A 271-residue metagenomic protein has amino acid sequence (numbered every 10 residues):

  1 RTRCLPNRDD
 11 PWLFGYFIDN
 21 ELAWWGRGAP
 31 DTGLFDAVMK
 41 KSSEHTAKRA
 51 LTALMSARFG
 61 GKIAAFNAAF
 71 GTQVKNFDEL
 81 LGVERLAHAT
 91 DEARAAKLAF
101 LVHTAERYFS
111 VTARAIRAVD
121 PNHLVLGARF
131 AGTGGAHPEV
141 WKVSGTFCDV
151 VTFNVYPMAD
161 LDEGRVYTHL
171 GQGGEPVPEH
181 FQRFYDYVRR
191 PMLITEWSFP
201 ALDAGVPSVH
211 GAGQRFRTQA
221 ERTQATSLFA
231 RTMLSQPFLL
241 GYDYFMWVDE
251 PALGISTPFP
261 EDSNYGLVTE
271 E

Functional and structural regions predicted by a protein language model:
P6-P11, F17, S144-T146, D186-Y187 (+1 more regions): Extracellular/periplasmic catalytic domains that process cell-envelope and extracellular macromolecules
D10-W141, N264: Polysaccharide-binding and catalytic clefts of secreted carbohydrate-active enzymes
P11-G15, D19-E21, T195-A204, G211-T269: Substrate-binding cleft of secreted/luminal carbohydrate-active enzymes
G26-T32, E163-R165, A204-V206, G254-T257: Short, solvent-exposed loop/turn and secondary-structure capping segments
P30, E92-R94, G205-Q214: Surface-exposed, active-site-proximal loop segments in enzymatic domains
T32-L51, R183, F245-E271: Aromatic-rich peripheral "rim/lid" segments of glycoside hydrolase catalytic domains that contact and position glycan
A50, L54-E79, C148-R165, G171-E175 (+4 more regions): Glycan-recognition surfaces
A99, H103-R114, A118-G211, S227-R231: Glycoside hydrolase catalytic-domain groove-lining segments
